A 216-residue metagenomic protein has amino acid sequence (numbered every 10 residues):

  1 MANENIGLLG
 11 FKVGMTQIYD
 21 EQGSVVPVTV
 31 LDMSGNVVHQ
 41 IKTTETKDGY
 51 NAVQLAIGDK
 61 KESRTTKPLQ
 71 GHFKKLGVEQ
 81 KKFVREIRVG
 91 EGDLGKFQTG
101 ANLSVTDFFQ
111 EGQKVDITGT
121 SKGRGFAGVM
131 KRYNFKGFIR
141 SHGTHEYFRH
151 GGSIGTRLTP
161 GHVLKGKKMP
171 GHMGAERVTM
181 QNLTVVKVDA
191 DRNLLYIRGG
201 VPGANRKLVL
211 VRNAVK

Functional and structural regions predicted by a protein language model:
M1-K216: Extended basic (Lys/Arg/His-rich) segments that typically form rRNA-contacting surfaces in ribosomal proteins
